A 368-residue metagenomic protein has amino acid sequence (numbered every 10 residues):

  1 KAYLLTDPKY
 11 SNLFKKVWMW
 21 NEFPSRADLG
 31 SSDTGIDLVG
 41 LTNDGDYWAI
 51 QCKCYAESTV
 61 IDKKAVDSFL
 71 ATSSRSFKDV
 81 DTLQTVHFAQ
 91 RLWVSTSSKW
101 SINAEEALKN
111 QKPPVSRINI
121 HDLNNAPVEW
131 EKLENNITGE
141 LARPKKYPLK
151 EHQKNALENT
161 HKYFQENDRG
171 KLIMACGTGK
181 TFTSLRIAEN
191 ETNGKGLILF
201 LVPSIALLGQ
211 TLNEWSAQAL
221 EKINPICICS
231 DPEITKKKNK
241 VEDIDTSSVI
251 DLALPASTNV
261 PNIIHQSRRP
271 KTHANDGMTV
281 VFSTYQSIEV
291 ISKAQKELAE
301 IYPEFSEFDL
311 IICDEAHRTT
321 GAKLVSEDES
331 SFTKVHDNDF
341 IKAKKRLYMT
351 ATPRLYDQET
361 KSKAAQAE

Functional and structural regions predicted by a protein language model:
A2-N12, V17-D28, A71-T178, F182-G196 (+4 more regions): ATP-dependent helicase/translocase motor core
S31, V39-I50: Active-site beta-strand-loop-beta-strand hairpin of nuclease catalytic cores that positions key catalytic residues
I173-G177, E315-T319, H336-A364: Conserved helicase ATPase motor motifs in RecA-like P-loop NTPase domains
K195-L220, N224-N239, Y285-S287: Conserved Walker A/P-loop ATP-binding site and its immediately adjacent core in helicase/helicase-like ATPase domains
I226-C229, A364-E368: Interdomain hinge/linker at the junction between the two RecA-like core domains of SF2 helicases
E242-T279: Conserved motor-coupling elements within RecA-like helicase/translocase cores
I264-V281, Y285-E307: Conserved helix/coil segment N-terminal to the catalytic DExD/H
Q286-S287, I301-L347: SF2 helicase catalytic motif II
